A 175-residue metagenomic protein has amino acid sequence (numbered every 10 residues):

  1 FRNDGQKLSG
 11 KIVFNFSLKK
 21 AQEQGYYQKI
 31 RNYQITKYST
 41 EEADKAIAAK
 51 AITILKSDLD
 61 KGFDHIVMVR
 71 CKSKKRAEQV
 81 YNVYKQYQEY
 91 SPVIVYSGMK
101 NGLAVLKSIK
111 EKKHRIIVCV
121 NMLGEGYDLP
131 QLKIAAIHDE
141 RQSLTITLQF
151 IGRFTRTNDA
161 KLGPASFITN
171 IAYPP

Functional and structural regions predicted by a protein language model:
F1-Q6, G25: Conserved helicase ATPase motor motifs in RecA-like P-loop NTPase domains
R2, R76-Q79, P175: Short, charged/polar "capping" segments at the starts of alpha-helices and the immediately preceding loops
N3, G10, K29, L129-Q131: Generic structural "secondary-structure junction" signal
D4, L8, I47-A51, Q79-V83 (+2 more regions): Alpha-helical scaffold elements adjacent to nucleotide-binding pockets in ATP/GTP-utilizing enzyme cores
L8, E41, R70, I116 (+1 more regions): Hydrophobic alpha-helical scaffolding
G10-A77, Y84, Y90-P92: Conserved interdomain linker/interface between the two RecA-like ATPase lobes of SF2 helicase motors
K61, Q86-Y87, K112, L129: Alpha-helix C-cap/termination motif
S97-P175: Conserved RecA-like P-loop NTPase helicase motor core
